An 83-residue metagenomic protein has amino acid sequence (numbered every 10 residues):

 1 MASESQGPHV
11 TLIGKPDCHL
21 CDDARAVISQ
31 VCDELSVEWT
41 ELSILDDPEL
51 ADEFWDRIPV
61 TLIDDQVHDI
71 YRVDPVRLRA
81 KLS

Functional and structural regions predicted by a protein language model:
A2-E4, E34, L45, Q66 (+2 more regions): Non-globular targeting/processing and membrane-anchoring segments
A2-Q30: Local sequence-structure signature of Cys/Sec-based thiol-disulfide redox active-site neighborhoods
D23-A26, E53-D56, V73: Generic recognition of short, well-ordered alpha-helical segments
V37-P48: Thiol-based oxidoreductase modules, predominantly thioredoxin-like and allied folds used for disulfide exchange
D46-V60: Short Fe-S-cluster ligation motifs
P59-V67: A short, hydrophobic beta-strand/beta-hairpin element that forms part of a small beta-sheet core
